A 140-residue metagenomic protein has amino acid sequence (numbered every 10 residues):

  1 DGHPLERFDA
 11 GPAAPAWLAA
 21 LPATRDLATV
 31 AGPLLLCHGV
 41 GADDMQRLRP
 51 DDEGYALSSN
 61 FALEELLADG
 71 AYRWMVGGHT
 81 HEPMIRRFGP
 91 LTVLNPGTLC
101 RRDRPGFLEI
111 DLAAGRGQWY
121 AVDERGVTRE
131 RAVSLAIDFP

Functional and structural regions predicted by a protein language model:
D1-D26, V30-L36, D43, R47-W74: Active-site neighborhood of divalent metal-dependent phosphoester bond hydrolases
R25, D43, C100, A114 (+1 more regions): Residue-level detector of flexible, active-site-proximal loop/helix-junction positions within diverse enzyme catalytic
A31, P90, R125-G126: Intrinsic-disorder/low-complexity loop/linker signature
G32-H38, T92-N95: Short hydrophobic-aromatic micro-motifs
L36-C37, D43-Q46, M84-R86, R102-D103: Short, well-ordered, mixed-charge alpha-helical segments that flank or form enzyme active sites
Q46-R49, R104-G106, V127-L135: A short, polar/proline- and glycine-enriched secondary-structure boundary/capping micro-motif
E53-Y120: Conserved beta-sheet core of the metallophosphoesterase superfamily
G117-P140: A short C-terminal boundary segment appended to hydrolase-like catalytic domains
